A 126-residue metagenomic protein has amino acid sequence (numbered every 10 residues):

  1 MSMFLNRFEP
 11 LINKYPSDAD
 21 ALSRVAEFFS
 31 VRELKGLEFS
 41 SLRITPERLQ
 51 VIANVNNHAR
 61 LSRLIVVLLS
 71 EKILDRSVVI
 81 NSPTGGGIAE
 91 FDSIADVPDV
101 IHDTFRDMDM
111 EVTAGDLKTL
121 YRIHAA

Functional and structural regions predicted by a protein language model:
M1-V25, E47-I52, R60-S62, L69-A126: Long, charge-rich, low-complexity intrinsically disordered regions
R24-L42: Short helix->loop/beta-hairpin flanking segments within DNA-binding domains
L34-K35, V51-V55: General structural signal for alpha-helix termini and helix-helix connectors
F39-S40, V55-H58: Domain-core detector
